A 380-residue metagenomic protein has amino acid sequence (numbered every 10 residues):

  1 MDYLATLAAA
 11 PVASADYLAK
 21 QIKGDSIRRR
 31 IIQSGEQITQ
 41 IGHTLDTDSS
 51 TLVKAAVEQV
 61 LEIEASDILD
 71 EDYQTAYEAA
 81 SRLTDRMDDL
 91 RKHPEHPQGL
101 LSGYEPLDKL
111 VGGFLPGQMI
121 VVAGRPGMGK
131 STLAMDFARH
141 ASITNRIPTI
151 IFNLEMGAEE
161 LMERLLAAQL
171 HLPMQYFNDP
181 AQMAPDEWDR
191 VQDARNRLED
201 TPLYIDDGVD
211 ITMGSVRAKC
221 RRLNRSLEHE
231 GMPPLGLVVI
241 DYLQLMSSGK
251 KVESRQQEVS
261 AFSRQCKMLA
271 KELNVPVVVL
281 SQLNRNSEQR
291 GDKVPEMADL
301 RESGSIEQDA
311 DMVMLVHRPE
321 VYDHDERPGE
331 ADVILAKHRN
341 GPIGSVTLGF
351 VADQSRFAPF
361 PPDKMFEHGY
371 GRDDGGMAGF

Functional and structural regions predicted by a protein language model:
M1-H93, P97, M128, I147 (+4 more regions): Short, small/acidic-rich helices and loops at N termini and domain boundaries of DNA replication/processing enzymes
Y3, S14, K23, I27-S34 (+16 more regions): Helical mechanochemical/support elements of P-loop NTPase systems and associated helical scaffolds
E36, L154-M156, L243, Q282-L283 (+1 more regions): Short, ordered loop/turn segments at secondary-structure junctions
E71-L172, D186, Q192-D193, D200-L203 (+2 more regions): The Walker A/P-loop phosphate-binding site
H96-G99, L110-F114, P126, R195-R197 (+5 more regions): Replace "in large, NTP-powered and nucleic-acid-processing enzymes" with "in large, NTP-powered factors and other
K109, H140-P234, S248, V346-G349 (+2 more regions): Cytosolic-facing regulatory segments adjacent to core modules
H171, M213-G214, A218-L235, R264-L273 (+1 more regions): C-terminal regions of RecA-like/P-loop NTPase motor modules
R222, P233-V279: Helical hairpin unit composed of two closely spaced alpha helices linked by a short loop
